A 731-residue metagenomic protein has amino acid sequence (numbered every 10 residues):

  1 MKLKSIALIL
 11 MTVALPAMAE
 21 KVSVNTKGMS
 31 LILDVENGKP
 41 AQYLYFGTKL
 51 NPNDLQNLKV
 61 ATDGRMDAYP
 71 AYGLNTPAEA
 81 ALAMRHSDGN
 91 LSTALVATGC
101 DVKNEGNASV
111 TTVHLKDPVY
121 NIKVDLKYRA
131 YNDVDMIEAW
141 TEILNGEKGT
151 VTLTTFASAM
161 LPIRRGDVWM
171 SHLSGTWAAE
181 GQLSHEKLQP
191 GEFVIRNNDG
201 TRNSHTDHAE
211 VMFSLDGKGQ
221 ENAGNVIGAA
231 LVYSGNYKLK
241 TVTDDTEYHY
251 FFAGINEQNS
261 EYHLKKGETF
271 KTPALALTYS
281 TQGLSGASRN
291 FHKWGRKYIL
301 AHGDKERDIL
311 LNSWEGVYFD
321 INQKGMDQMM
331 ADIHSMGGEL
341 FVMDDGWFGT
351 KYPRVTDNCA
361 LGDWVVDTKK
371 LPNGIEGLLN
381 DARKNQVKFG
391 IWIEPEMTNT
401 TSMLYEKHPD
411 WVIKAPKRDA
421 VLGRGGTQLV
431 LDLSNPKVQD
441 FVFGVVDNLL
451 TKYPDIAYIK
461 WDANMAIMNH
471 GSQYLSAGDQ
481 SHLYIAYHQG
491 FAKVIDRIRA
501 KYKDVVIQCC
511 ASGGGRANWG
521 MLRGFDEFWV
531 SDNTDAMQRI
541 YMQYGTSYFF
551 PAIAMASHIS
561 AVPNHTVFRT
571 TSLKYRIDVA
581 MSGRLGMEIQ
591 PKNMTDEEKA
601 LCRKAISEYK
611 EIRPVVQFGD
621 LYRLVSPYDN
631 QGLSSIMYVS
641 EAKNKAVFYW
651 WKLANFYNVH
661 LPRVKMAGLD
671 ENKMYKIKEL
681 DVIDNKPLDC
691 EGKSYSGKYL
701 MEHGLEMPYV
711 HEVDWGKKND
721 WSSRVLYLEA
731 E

Functional and structural regions predicted by a protein language model:
E20-L33, K39-V242, Q258, M674-C690: Polysaccharide-binding surfaces and accessory modules of carbohydrate-active proteins
G28, T141, G267, A382 (+4 more regions): Conserved, mostly hydrophobic/aromatic
G28, T93-A94, Y262-T281, W721-E729: Short Pro-Gly-centered flexible turn/kink motifs
G28, V211-F213, E221, P627-E671: Carbohydrate-binding surface patches
G73-L95, A223-G235, Y279-L300, G338-D345 (+3 more regions): Glycine-rich, aromatic-flanked loop segments that form ligand/cofactor-binding clefts across common enzyme folds
H302-G444, Y453, A457-Y458: Aromatic-lined carbohydrate-binding/catalytic grooves of carbohydrate-active enzymes
P372-G374, E406-H408, V412-K574, R584 (+2 more regions): Active-site neighborhood of glycoside hydrolase catalytic domains
A654-E731: C-terminal beta-sandwich/jelly-roll accessory domains of carbohydrate-active enzymes
